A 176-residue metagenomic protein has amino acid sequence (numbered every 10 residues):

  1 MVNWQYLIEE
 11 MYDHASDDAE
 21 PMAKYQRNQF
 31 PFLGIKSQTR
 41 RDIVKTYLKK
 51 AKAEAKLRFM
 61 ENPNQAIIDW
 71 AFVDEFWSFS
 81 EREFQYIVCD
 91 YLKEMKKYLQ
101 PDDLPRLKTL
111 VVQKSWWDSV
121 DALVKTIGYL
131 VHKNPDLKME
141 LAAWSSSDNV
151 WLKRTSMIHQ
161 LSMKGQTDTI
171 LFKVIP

Functional and structural regions predicted by a protein language model:
M1-P176: Alpha-helical scaffold domains
